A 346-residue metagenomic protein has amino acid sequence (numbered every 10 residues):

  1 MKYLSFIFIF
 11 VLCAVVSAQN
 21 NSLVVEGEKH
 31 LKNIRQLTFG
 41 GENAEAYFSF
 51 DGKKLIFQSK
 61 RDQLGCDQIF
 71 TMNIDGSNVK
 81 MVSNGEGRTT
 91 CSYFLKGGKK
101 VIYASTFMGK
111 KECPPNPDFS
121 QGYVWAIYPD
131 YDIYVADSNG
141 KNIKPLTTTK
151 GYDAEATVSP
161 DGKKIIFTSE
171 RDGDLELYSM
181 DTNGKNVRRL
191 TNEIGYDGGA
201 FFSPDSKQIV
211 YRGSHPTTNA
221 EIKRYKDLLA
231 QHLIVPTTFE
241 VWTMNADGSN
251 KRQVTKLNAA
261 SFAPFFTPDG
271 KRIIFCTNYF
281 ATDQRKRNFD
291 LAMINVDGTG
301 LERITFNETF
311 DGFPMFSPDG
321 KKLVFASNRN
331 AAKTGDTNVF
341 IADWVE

Functional and structural regions predicted by a protein language model:
Q19-K32, Y131: Blade/loop signatures of beta-propeller domains
S22, N33-G65: Beta-strand-rich domains and repeat architectures in extracellular enzymes and scaffolds, especially beta-propellers
F39-E42, S59-Q68, N84-R88, A104-D132 (+8 more regions): A flexible loop/linker signature enriched in serine peptidases of the S9 family
F50-D51, K96-G97, P160-D161, P204-D205 (+2 more regions): Residue-level detector of Asp-centered blade-edge/turn motifs that repeat once per structural unit in beta-propeller
L55-I56, V101, I165, I209 (+2 more regions): Hydrophobic beta-strand positions that form the internal "hydrophobic ladder" of WD40/Gbeta-like beta-propeller blades
D67-S105: Blade-loop segments of beta-propeller domains
N73-S77, D137-K141, D181-K185, N245-S249 (+2 more regions): Short loop/turn segments that connect beta-strands within beta-propeller blades
